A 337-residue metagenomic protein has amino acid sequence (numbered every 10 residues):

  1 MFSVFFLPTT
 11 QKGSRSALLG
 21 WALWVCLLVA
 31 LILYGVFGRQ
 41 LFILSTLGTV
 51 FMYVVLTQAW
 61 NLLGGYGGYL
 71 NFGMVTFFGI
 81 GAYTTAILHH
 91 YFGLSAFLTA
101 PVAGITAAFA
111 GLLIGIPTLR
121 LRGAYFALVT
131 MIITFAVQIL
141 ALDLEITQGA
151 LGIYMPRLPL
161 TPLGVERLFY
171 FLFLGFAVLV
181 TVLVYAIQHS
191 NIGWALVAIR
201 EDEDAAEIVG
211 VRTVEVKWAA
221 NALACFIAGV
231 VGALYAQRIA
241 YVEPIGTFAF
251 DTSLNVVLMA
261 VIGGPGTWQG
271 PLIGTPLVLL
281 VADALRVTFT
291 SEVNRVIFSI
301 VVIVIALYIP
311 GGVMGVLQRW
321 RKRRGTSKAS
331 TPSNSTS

Functional and structural regions predicted by a protein language model:
M1-S337: Transmembrane alpha-helices and adjacent helix-loop boundaries
